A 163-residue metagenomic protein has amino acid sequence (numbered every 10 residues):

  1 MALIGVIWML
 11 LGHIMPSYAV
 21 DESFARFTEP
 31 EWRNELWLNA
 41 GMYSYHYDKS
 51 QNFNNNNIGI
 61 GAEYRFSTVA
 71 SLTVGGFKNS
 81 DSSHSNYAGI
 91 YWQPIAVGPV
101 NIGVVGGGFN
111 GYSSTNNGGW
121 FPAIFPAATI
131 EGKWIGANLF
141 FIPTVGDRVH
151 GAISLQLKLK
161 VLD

Functional and structural regions predicted by a protein language model:
M1-L3: Bacterial N-terminal signal peptides that target proteins for export
W8-P16: C-terminal segment of classical bacterial N-terminal signal peptides
Y18-F66, G75-G76: Short glycine/proline- and aromatic-enriched beta-strand/turn motifs that initiate or cap beta-hairpins
L36, T68-L72, G98-V100, I130-L139 (+1 more regions): Repeated loop/turn-to-beta-strand initiation elements of outer-membrane beta-barrel proteins
N39-Y43, T73-F77, G103-G107, N138-I142 (+1 more regions): Transmembrane beta-strands of outer-membrane beta-barrel proteins
A40, I60-Y64, V74, A88-P94 (+3 more regions): Residues on the lipid-exposed face of transmembrane beta-strands in outer-membrane beta-barrel proteins
M42-S44, H150-D163: Outer-membrane beta-barrel "beta-signal"
Y47-N55, G76-Y87, A96, N110-F121 (+1 more regions): Solvent-exposed loop/turn segments connecting transmembrane beta-strands in outer-membrane beta-barrel proteins
